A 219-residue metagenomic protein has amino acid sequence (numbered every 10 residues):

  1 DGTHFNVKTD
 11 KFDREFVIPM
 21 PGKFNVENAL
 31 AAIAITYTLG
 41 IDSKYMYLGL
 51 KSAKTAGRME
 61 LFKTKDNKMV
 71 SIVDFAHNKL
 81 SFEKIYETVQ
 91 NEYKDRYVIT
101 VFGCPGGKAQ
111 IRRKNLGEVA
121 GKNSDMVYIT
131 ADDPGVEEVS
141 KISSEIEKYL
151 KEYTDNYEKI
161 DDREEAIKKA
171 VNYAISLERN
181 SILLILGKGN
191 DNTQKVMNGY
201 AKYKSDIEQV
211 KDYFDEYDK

Functional and structural regions predicted by a protein language model:
D1-E15: Acidic-glycine-rich active-site phosphate/pyrophosphate-binding loop
N6, V17, E60-F62: Residues in well-ordered beta-strands of folded domains
K11, A31-K44, L48-G57, L61-K219: ATP-dependent carboxylate-amine ligase
F16-K23: A short glycine-threonine-serine/GTX helix/turn-capping micro-motif
F24-N25, G57: C-terminal accessory "lid"/substrate-recognition subdomains
N28: Nucleotide/phosphate-binding loop and acidic/charged catalytic motifs in nucleotide-binding or -utilizing enzymes
